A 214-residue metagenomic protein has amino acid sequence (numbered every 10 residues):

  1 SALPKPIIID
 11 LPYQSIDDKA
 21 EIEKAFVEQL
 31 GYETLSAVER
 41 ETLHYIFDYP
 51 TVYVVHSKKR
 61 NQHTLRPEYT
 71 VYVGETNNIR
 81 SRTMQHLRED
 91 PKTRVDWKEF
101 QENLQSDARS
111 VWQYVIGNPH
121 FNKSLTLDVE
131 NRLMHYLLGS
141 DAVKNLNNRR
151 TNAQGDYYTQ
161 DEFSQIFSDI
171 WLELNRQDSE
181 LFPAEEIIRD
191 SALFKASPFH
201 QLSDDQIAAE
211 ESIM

Functional and structural regions predicted by a protein language model:
S1-Q85, S124: GIY-YIG nuclease catalytic motif and its immediate N-terminal context
L43, D48-T51, I116-P119, L172 (+1 more regions): Charge-rich alpha-helical segments
I79-N131: Conserved short loop/helix modules at catalytic or binding sites in compact beta-alpha or helix-hairpin-helix contexts
L127, N131-I188: Interdomain "pre-motor" coupling segment immediately N-terminal to P-loop NTPase/helicase cores
A184-S203: Conserved adenine-nucleotide phosphate-binding loops and their immediately adjacent elements
P198-M214: N-terminal pre-P-loop "Q-motif" helix
